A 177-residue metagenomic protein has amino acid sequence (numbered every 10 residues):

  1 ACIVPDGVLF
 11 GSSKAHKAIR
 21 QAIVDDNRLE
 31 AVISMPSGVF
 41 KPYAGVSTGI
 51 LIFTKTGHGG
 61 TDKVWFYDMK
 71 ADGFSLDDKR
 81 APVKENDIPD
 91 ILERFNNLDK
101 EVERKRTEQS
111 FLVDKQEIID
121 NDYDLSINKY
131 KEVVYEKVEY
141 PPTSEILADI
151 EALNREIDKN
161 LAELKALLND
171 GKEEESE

Functional and structural regions predicted by a protein language model:
A1-E177: A conserved structural/catalytic subdomain of Rossmann-like adenosyl-cofactor enzymes
